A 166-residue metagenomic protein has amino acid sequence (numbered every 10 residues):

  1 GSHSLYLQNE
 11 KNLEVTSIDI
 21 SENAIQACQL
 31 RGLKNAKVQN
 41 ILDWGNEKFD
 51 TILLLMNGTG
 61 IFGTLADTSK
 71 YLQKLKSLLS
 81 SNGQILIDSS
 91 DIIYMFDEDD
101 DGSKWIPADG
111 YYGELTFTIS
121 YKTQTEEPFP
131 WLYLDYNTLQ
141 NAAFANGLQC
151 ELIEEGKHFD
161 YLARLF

Functional and structural regions predicted by a protein language model:
G1-N12: Conserved SAM-binding loop of SAM-dependent methyltransferases across substrates and taxa, primarily the Class I
S4, I25-A27: Short alpha-helix immediately C-terminal to the canonical SAM-binding loop
S21-E22: Conserved SAM/SAH-binding beta-strand->alpha-helix loop
L30-N46: Conserved SAM-binding strand-loop segment of SAM-dependent methyltransferases
K48-S69: A short SAM/SAH-binding and catalytic strip from SAM-dependent methyltransferases
D67-S81: A short glycine-rich, Lys/Arg-flanked "PGG" loop and its adjoining helix->strand segment in the class I
S81-F144: SAM-dependent methyltransferase
A142, N146-F166: Core SAM-dependent methyltransferase catalytic element
